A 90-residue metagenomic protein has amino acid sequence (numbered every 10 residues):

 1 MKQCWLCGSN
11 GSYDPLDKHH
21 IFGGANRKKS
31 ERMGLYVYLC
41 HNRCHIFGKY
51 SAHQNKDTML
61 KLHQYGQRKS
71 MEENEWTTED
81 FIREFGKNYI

Functional and structural regions predicted by a protein language model:
M1, D57, N88-I90: Short, Lys/Arg-enriched, disordered terminal segments
M1-D17, N42: Short cysteine-rich loop/turn motifs with clustered Cys
S9, H45, E75: Residue-level marker of positions within ordered structural domains that often coincide with functionally constrained
D14-D17, L35-Y36, G66: Amphipathic alpha-helical interface surfaces
L16-G24, H41-F47: Histidine-centered catalytic micro-motifs
F22-Y36: Short linker/helix segments within small regulatory modules
Y36-L62: Short Cys/His-centered divalent metal-binding micro-motifs
H63-I90: Short flanking/linker segments adjacent to small metal-binding domains or redox-active Cys/His motifs
